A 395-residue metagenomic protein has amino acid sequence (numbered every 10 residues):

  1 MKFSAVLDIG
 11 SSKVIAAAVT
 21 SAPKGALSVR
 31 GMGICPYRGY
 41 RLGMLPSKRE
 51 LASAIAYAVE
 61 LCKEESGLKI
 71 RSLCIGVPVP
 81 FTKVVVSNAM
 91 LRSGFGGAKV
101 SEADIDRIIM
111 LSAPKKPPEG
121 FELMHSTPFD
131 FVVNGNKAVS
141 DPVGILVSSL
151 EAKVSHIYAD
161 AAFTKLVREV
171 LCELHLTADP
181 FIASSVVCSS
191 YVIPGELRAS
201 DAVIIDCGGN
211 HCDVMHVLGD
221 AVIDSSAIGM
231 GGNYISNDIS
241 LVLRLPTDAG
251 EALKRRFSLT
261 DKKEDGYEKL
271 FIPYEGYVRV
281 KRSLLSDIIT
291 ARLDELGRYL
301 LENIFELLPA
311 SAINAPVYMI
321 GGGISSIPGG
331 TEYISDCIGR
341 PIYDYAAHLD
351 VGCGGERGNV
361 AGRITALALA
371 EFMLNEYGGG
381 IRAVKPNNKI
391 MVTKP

Functional and structural regions predicted by a protein language model:
M1-S11, A17-L73, V77-V203, P246-T247 (+5 more regions): Nucleotide/phosphate-binding catalytic cleft detector across ATP-hydrolyzing and phosphate-transferring enzymes
V14-V19, C212-H216: Short beta-strand scaffold segments in enzyme catalytic cores
I75-P80, A315-S325, Y345-A347: Glycine-rich beta-strand-to-loop/alpha-helix junction loops that act as flexible
E102, S335-A366: Conserved phosphate-binding/catalytic loops in two-lobed NTP-binding clefts
S149-E151, L218-V222, P309-P316: Short, surface-exposed connector motifs at secondary-structure boundaries
I193-K262: Acidic, glycine-rich loop-and-beta core segments that form the ion-binding/anion-interacting portion of active sites
L259-D261, A312-C337: Glycine-rich phosphate-binding loops at beta-strand->alpha-helix junctions
R292-L301: A general structural motif
